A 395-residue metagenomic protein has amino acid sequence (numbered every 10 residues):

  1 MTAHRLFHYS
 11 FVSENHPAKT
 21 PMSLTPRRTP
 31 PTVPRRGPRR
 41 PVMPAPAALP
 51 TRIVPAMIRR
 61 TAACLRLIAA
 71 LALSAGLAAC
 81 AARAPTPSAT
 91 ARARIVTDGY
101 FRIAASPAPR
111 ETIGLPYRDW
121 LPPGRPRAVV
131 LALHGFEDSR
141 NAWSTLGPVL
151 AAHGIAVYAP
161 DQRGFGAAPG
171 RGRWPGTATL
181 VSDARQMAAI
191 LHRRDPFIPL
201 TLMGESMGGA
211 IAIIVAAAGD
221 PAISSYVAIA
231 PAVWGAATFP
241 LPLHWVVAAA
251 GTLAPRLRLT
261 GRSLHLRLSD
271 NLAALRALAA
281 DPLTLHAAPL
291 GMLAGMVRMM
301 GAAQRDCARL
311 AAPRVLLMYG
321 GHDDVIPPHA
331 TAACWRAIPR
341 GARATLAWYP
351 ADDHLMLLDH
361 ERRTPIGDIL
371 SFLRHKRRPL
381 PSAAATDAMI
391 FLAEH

Functional and structural regions predicted by a protein language model:
I58, A72-P109, L115-P122, A393-H395: An N-terminal hydrophobic leader/cap segment in hydrolases
R127-G135: Short beta-strand element of the alpha/beta-hydrolase
F136-R140, F165-D195: Catalytic nucleophile-loop/oxyanion-hole region of alpha/beta-hydrolase and closely related hydrolase-like folds
G147-P169: Conserved alpha/beta-hydrolase
E205-P289: Alpha/beta-hydrolase-fold enzymes
L317-Y319, D323: Short beta-strand/loop motif that positions the catalytic acidic residue of the alpha/beta-hydrolase fold
P327-A337: Short alpha-helix in the alpha/beta-hydrolase fold that links the catalytic acid
A351-H395: Catalytic active-site module of serine/aspartate enzymes centered on a nucleophile-bearing elbow/loop
